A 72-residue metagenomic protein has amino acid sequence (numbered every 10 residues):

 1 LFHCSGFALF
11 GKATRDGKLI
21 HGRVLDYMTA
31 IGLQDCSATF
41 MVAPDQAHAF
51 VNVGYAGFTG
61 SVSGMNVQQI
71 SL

Functional and structural regions predicted by a protein language model:
L1-L72: N-terminal mature-domain region immediately after signal-peptide cleavage in secreted/organellar precursors
